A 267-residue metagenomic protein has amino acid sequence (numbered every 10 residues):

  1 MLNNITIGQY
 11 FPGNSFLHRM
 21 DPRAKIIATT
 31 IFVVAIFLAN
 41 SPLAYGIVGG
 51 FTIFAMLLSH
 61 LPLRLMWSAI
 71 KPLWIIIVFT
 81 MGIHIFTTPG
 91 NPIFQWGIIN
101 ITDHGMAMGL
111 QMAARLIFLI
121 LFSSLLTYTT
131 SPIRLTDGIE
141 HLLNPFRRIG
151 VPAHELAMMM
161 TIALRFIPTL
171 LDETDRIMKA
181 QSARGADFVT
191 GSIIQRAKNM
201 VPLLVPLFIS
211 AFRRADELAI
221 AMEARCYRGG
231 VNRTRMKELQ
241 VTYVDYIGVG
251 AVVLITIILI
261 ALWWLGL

Functional and structural regions predicted by a protein language model:
M1-A44, V48-S59, H141-N144, R148-V151 (+3 more regions): Transmembrane alpha-helix interface motif
K25, R64-W74, G248: Alpha-helical transmembrane segments and their helix-start/interface "positive-inside/aromatic belt" motifs in integral
I36-N40, L65-A69, D103-L110, V241 (+1 more regions): Interfacial loop-to-helix junctions that mark the boundaries of transmembrane helices in multi-pass membrane
S41, Y45, H60-R64, T88-W96 (+2 more regions): Transmembrane helix-loop junctions in multipass membrane proteins, especially transporters and channels
G50-L57, I70-V78: Small-residue-enriched core segments of transmembrane alpha-helices in multipass membrane transport and channel
A69-I77, A113, I117, L207 (+3 more regions): Loop-to-transmembrane-helix entry motif
L73-A186: Juxtamembrane/interface alpha-helical elements of multi-pass membrane proteins
